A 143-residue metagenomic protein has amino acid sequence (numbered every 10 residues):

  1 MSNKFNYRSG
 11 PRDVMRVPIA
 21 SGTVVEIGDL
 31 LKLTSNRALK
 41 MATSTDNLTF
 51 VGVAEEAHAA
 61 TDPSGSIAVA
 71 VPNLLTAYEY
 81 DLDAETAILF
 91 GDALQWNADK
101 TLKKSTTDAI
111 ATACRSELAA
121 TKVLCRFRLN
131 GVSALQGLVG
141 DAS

Functional and structural regions predicted by a protein language model:
M1-S143: Surface-exposed, low-hydrophobicity beta-strand/loop segments enriched in small/polar/acidic residues
